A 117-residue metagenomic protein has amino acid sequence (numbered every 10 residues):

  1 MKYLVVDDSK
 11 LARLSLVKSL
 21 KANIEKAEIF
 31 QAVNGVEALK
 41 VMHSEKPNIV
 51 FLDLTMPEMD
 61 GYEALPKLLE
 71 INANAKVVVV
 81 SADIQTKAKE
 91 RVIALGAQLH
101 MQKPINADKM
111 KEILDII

Functional and structural regions predicted by a protein language model:
K10-F30: Two-component/phosphorelay signaling modules centered on CheY-like receiver
Q31-K40, G61: Helix N-cap/capping motif at the beta->alpha junctions
K40, Y62-A73: Short amphipathic alpha-helix used as the core "switch/output" element in two-component signaling
E45-F51: Active-site beta3 strand of CheY-like receiver
M56: Receiver (REC) domain active-site loop signature in two-component systems and cognate sites in sensor histidine kinases
E63, I84-L99: Alpha4 helix (beta4-alpha4-beta5 surface) of REC/receiver domains from two-component response regulators
I105-L114: C-terminal output helix
